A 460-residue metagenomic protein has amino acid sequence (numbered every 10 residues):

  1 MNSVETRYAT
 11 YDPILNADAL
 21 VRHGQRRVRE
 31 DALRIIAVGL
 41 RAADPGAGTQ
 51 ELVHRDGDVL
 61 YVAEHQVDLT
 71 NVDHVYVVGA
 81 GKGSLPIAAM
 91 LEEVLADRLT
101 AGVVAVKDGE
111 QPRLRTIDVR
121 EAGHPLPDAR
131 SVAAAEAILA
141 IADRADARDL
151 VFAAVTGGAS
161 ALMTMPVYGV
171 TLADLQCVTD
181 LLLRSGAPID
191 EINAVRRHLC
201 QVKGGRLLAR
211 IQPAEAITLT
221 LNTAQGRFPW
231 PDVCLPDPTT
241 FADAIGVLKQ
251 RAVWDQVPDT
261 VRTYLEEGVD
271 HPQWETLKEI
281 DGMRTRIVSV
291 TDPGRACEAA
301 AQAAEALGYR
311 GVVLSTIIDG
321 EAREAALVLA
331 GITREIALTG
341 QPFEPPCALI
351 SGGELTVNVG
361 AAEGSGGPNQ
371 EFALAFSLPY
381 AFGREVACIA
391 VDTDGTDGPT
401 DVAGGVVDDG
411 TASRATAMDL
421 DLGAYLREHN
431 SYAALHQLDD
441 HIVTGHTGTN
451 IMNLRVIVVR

Functional and structural regions predicted by a protein language model:
N2-V72, P86, D243-V247, A252-T276: N-terminal amphipathic/basic leader segments beginning at the initiator methionine
D68-N71, G79-E110: Active-site cofactor/substrate anionic-group-binding motifs, chiefly glycine- and Lys/Arg-rich phosphate-binding loops
M90-L99, T116-V119, P166-C177, I211-Q212 (+3 more regions): A glycine- and small-aliphatic-rich helix-loop capping segment at beta-alpha/alpha-beta transitions that lines
A105-A147, R196: Glycine-rich oxoanion-binding loops at beta->alpha junctions
Y168-D259, T263, H271: Internal gly/pro-rich beta-alpha loop/helix module that stabilizes soluble enzyme cofactors or their anionic handles
I211-T218, P236-V328: Accessory alpha-helical/coil subdomains and C-terminal extensions that flank or cap enzyme catalytic cores
G294, G308-A390, P399: Active-site segments that bind and position negatively charged phosphate/pyrophosphate groups
A373-R460: Internal helix-turn-beta structural module
